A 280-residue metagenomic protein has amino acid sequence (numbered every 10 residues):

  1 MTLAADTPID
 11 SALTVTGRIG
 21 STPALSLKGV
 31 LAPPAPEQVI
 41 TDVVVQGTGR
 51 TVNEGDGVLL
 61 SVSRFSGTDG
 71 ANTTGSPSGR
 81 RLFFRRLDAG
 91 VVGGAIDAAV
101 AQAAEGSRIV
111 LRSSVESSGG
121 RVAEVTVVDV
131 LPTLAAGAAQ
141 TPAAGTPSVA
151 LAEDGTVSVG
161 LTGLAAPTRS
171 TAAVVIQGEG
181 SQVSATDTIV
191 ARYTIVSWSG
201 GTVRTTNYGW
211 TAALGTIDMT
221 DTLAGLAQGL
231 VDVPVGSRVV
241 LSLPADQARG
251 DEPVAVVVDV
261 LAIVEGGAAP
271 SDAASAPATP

Functional and structural regions predicted by a protein language model:
M1-P280: Cross-family detector of peptidyl-prolyl cis-trans isomerase
